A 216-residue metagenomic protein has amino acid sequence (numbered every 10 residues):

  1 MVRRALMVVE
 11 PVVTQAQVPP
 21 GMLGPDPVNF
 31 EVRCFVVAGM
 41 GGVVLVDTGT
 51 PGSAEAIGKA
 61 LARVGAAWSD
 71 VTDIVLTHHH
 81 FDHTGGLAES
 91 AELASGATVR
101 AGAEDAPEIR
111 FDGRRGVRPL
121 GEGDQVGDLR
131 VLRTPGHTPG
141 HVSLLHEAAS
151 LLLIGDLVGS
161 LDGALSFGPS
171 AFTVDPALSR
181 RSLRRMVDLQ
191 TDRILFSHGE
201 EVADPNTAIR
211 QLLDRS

Functional and structural regions predicted by a protein language model:
M1-G42, R184-Q190, T207-Q211: Zn-dependent metallo-beta-lactamase
V8-A16, V46-D47, D128-P135, L152-G155: Active-site-proximal beta-strand elements of phosphoester/diester hydrolases
P11, C34-V36, L45, S69 (+1 more regions): Conserved hydrophobic/aromatic beta-strand scaffold that supports enzyme active sites
F30, T50-V126: Active-site HxH/HxHxD metal-binding segment of metal-dependent hydrolases
V36-A38, E122-E147: Core dinuclear metal-dependent hydrolase active-site scaffold
V44-V46, V75, V99, L151-L153 (+1 more regions): Residue-level marker for buried hydrophobic side chains located in beta-strands that build the well-ordered beta-sheet
P51-G52, R133, P139-R215: Metallo-beta-lactamase
E108-G113, V131, D162-G163: Short, charged, surface-exposed secondary-structure boundary motifs
